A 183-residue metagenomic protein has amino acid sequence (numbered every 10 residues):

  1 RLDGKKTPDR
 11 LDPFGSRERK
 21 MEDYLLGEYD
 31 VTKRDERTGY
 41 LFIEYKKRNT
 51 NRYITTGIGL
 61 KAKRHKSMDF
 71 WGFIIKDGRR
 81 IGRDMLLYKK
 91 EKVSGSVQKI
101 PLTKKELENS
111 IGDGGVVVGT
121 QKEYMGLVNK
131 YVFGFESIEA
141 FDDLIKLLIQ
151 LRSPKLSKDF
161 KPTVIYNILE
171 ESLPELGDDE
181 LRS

Functional and structural regions predicted by a protein language model:
R1-G115, I138-E139, D143-L147, I168-P174: Extreme N-terminal "head/tail" segments of very large remodeling/mechanoenzyme assemblies
G119, E123-S183: Extended assembly-interface/linker segments at domain junctions
